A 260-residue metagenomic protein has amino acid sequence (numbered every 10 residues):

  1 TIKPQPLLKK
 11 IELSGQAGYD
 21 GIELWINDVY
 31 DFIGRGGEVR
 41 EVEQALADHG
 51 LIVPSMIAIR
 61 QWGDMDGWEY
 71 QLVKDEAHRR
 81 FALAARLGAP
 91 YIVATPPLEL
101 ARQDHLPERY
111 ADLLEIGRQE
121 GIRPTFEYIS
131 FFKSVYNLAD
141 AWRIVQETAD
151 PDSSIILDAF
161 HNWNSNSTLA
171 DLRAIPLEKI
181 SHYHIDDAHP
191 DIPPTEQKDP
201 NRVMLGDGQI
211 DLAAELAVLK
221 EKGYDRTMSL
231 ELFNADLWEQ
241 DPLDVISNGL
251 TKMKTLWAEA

Functional and structural regions predicted by a protein language model:
T1, I26-D28, I59-W62, P96-L100 (+4 more regions): Active-site-proximal loop/turn and secondary-structure-junction residues that shape catalytic pockets, frequently
T1-G18, E43, H49, G88 (+2 more regions): Histidine-acidic metal/acid-base catalytic patches
P6-L8, E12, A45-H49, W62-S154: Active-site acidic/histidine proton-transfer and metal-coordination neighborhood in alpha/beta enzyme cores
E23, S55-I57, V93, T125 (+3 more regions): Conserved beta-strand positions in the central sheet of alpha/beta enzyme cores
E23-A47, P97-L100: Glycine-rich, proline-tolerant flexible connector loops at the mouths of alpha/beta enzymes
D28-Y30, Q61-G67, L100, N164-S165 (+2 more regions): A short acidic, helix-capping loop that chelates divalent metal ions and anchors anionic groups
F32-V39, D66-Q71, Q103-D104, E239: Metal-dependent catalytic neighborhoods of phosphoester/phosphodiester hydrolases
I52-D64, I192-Q197: N-terminal small/glycine-rich loop or linker at the start of catalytic domains across soluble metabolic enzymes
